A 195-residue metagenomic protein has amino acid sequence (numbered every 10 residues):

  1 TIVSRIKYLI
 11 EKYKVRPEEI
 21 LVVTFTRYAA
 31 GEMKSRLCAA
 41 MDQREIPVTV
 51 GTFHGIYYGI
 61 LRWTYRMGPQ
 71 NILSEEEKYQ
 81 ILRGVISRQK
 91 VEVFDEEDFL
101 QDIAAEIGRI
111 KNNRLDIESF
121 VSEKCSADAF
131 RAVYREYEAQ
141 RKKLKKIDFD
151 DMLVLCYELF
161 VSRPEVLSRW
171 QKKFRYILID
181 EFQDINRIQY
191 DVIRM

Functional and structural regions predicted by a protein language model:
T1-N71, S168: P-loop NTPase Walker
V15, Q43, V91-E92, K146 (+1 more regions): Helix N-cap/coil-helix junction residues
L21, A29, T49, K124-M195: Conserved helicase NTPase motor core
G31-K34, C38, R83, E138 (+1 more regions): Class I S-adenosyl-L-methionine
P47, R66-D151: ATP-hydrolysis module of ASCE/P-loop NTPase motor domains, specifically the Walker B Asp-Glu catalytic pair
